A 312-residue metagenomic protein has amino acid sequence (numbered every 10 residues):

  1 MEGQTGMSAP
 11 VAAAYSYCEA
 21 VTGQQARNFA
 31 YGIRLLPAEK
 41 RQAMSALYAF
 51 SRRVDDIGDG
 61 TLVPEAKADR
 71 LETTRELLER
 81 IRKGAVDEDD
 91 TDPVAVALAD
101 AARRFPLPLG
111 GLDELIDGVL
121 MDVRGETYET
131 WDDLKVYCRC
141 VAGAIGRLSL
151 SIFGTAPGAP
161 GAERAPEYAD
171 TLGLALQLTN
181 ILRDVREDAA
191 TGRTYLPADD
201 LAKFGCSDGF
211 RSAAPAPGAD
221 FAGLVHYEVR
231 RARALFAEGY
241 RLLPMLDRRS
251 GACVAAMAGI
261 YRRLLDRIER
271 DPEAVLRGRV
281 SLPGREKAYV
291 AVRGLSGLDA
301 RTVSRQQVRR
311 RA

Functional and structural regions predicted by a protein language model:
M1-L178, L182, R186-A312: Catalytic cores of Mg2+-dependent Asp-rich isoprenoid enzymes
